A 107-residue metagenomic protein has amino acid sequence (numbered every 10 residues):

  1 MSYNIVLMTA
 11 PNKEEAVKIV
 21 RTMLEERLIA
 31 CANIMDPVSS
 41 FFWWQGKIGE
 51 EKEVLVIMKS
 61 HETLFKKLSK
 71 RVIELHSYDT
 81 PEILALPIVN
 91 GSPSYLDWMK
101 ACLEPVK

Functional and structural regions predicted by a protein language model:
M1-K107: Positively charged, small/polar-rich N-terminal and surface patches that mediate targeting and assembly and bind
